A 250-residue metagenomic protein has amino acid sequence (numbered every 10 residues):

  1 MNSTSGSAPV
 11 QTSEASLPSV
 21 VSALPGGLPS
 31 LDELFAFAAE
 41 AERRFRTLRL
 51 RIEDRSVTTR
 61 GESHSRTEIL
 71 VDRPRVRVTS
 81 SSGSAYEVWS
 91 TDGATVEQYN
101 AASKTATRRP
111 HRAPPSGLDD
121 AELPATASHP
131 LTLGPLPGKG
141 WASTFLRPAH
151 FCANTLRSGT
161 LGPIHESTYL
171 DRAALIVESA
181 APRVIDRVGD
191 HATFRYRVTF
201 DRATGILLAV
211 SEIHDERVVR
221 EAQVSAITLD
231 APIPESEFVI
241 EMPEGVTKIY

Functional and structural regions predicted by a protein language model:
N2-H111, I176, R195-Y196, R202 (+1 more regions): N-terminal mature ectodomain segment of secretory-pathway/periplasmic proteins
A8, S16, A23, S30-E33 (+7 more regions): Acidic/proline-rich low-complexity IDRs
V10-E14, S19, G26, H111 (+5 more regions): Generic low-complexity segments that are intrinsically disordered, proline-rich and/or Lys/Arg-biased
L50-V57, S63, A127-P135, E178-V184: Short low-complexity stretches enriched in small and charged residues
P74-V78, P115-A125, I206, L229-P234: Short, surface-exposed linear segments at secondary-structure transitions and domain or protein termini
G83-V88, T144-V246: Gly/Pro-enriched, hydrophobic low-complexity segments that function as extracytoplasmic propeptides/linkers
Y99-T144: Acidic/charged, solvent-exposed loop-and-adjacent secondary-structure segments enriched in E/D, K/R, S/T, and G/P
I249-Y250: Acidic, Ser/Thr-rich low-complexity intrinsically disordered segments
